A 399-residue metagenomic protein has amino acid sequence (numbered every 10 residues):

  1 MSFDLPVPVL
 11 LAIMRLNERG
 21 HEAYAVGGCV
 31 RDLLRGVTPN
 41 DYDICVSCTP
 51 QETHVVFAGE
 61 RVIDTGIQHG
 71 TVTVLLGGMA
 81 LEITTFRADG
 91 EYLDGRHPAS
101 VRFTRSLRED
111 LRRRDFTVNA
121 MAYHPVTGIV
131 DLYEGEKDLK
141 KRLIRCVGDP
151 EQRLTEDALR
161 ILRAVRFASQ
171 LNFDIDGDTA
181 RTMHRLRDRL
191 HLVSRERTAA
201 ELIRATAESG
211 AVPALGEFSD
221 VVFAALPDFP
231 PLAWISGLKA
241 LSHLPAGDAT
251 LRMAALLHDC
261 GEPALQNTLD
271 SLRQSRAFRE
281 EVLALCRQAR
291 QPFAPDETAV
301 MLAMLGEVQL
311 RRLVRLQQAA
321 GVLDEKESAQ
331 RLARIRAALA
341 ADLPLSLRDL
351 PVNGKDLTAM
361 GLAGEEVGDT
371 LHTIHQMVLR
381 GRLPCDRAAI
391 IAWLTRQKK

Functional and structural regions predicted by a protein language model:
M1-K399: Catalytic cores of the polymerase beta-like nucleotidyltransferase superfamily and closely associated nucleotide
